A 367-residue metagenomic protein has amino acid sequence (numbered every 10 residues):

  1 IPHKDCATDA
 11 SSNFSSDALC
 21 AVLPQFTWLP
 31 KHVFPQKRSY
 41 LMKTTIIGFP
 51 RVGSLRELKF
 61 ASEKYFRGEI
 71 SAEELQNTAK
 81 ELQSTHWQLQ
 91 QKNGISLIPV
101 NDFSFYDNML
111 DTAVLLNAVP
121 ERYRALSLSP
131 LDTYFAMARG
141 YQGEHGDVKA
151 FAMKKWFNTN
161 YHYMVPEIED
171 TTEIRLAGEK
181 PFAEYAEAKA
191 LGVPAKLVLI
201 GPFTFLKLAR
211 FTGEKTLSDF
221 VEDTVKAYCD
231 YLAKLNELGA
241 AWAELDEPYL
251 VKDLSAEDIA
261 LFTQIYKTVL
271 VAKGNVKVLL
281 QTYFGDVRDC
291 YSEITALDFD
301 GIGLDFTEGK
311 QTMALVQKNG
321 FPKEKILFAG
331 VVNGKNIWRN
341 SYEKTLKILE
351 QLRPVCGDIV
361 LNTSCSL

Functional and structural regions predicted by a protein language model:
K4-D5, Q36: Charged/polar low-complexity intrinsically disordered segments
S11-S16, S39: Serine residues within intrinsically disordered or low-complexity segments
R38-L367: Domain-level signal for soluble alpha/beta catalytic cores
